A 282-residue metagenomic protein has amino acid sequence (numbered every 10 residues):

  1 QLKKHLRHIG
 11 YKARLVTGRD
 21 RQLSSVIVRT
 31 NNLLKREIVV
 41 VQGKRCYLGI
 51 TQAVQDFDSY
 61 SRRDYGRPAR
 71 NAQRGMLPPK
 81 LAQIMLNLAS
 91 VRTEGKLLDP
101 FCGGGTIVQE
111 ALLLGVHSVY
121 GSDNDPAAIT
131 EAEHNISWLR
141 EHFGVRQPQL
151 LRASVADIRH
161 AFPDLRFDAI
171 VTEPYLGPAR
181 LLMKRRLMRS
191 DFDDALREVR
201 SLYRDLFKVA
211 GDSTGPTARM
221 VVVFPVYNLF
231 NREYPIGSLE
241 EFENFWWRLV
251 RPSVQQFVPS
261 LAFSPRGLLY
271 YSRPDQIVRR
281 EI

Functional and structural regions predicted by a protein language model:
Q1-T17: Extended, charged/glycine-rich binding lobes that contact polyanionic ligands
R21-E37, V41-I282: Class I S-adenosyl-L-methionine-dependent methyltransferase catalytic core
